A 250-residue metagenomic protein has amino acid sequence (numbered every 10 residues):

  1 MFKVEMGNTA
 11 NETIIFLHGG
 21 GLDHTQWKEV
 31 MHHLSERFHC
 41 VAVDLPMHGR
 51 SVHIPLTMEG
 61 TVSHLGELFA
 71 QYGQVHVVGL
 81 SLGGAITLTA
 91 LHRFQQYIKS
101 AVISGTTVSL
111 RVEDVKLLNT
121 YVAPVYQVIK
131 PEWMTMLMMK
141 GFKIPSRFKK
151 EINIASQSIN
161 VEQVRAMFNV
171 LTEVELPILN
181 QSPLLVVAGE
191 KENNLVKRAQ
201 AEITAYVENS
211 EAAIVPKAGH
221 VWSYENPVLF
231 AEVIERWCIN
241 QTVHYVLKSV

Functional and structural regions predicted by a protein language model:
M1-I15, S35-H39, A70, K143 (+4 more regions): Alpha/beta-hydrolase fold catalytic core
E5-R50: Conserved HGGG/HGGXW glycine-rich cap/lid loop of the alpha/beta-hydrolase fold
K28, H32, V41-V78, E232: Active-site loop/oxyanion-hole signature of alpha/beta-hydrolase fold enzymes
G79-G83, T87: Gly/Ala-rich beta-loop-alpha elbow adjacent to hydrolase catalytic centers
L88-R93, Y97-V128: Flexible "cap/lid" loop of the alpha/beta hydrolase fold
V112-D114, V128-L179: Conserved alpha/beta-hydrolase catalytic His-Asp/Glu region
A166-A205, E211-I214: Conserved serine/cysteine hydrolase catalytic core
A218-A231: Catalytic histidine-centered segment of alpha/beta-hydrolase-like enzymes
